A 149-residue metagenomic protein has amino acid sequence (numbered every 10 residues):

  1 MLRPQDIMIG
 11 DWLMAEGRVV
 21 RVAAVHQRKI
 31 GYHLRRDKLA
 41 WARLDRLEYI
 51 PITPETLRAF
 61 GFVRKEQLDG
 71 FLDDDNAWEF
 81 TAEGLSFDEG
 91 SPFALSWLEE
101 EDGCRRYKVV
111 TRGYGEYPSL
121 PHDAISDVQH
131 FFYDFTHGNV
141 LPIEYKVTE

Functional and structural regions predicted by a protein language model:
M1-I7: Mixed-charge, Lys/Arg-rich low-complexity intrinsically disordered regions
Q5, W12, R18-G31: Short beta-strand-centered aromatic/proline hotspots
G10-L13, A40: Generic structural signal for buried aliphatic residues
R35, W41, Q67-D123: Acidic, low-complexity, intrinsically disordered interaction modules
K38-E66, Y117-N139, I143-E144: Intrinsically disordered, low-complexity, charged/polar segments
E149: Long C-terminal interaction/binding lobes of large macromolecular proteins
